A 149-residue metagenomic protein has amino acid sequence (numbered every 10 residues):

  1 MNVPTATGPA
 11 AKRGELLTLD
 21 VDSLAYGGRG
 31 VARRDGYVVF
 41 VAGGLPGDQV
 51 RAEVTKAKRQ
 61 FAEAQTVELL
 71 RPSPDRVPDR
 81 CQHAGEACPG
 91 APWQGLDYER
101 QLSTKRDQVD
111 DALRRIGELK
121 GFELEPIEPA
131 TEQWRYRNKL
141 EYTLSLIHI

Functional and structural regions predicted by a protein language model:
M1-A84, E99: Terminal RNA-binding accessory module
C81, C88-A91: Short cysteine clusters
P92-D107: Iron-sulfur (Fe-S) cluster-binding segments and ferredoxin-like electron-carrier domains, especially [2Fe-2S]
D107-K120: A short, contiguous, amphipathic alpha-helix enriched in charged residues
E125-E132: Short, solvent-exposed loop/turn elements at beta->coil junctions and helix N-caps that rim active or binding pockets
Y136: Extended, Lys/Arg-enriched charged tracts that mediate electrostatic binding to polyanionic substrates
I147-I149: Conserved small/polar residues in nucleotide/adenosyl-binding loops
